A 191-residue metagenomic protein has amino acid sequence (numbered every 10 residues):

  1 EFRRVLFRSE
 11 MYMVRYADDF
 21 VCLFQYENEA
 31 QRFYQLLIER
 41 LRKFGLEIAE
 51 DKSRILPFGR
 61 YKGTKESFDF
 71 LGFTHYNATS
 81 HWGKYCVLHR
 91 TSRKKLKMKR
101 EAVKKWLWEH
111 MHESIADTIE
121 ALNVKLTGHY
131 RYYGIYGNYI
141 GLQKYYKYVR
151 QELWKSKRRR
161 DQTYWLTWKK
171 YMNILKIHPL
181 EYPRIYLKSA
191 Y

Functional and structural regions predicted by a protein language model:
R3-Y191: Non-catalytic terminal/accessory segments
